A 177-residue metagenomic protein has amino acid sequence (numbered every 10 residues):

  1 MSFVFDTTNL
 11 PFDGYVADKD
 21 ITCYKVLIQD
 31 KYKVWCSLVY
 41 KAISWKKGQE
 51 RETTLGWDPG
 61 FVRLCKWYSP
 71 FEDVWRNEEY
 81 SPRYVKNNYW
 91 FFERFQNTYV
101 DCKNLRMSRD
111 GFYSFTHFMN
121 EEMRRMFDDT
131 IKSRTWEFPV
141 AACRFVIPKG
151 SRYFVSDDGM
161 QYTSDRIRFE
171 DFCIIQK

Functional and structural regions predicted by a protein language model:
M1-F112, F118-K177: Conserved NAD+-utilizing ADP-ribose enzyme module
